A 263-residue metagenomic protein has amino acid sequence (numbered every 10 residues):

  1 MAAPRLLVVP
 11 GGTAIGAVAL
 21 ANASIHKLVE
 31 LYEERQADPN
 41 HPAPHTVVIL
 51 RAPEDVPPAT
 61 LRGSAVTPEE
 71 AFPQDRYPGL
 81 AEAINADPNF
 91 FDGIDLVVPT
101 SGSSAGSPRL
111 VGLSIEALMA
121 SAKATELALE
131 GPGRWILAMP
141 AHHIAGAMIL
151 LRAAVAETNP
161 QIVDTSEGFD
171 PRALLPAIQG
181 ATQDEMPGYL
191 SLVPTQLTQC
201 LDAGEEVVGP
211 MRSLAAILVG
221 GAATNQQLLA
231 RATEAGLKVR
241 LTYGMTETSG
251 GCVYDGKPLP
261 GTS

Functional and structural regions predicted by a protein language model:
A2-D38, P42-P68, M119-M139, F169-M186: Conserved ATP-dependent adenylate/AMP-binding module captured primarily in the ANL superfamily
P10, D202-P258: Gly/Ser/Thr-rich phosphate-binding loop
V56-N89, R109-A120: Conserved AMP-binding/adenylate-forming core of the ANL superfamily
G79-P99, P132-R134: Conserved pre-ATP/AMP-binding loop-to-beta segment of ANL
D92-K123, E130: Conserved AMP-binding A3 loop
T100-S104, W135, L150, L190 (+3 more regions): Conserved S/T- and glycine-rich ATP-binding loop of Class I adenylate-forming
I115-A120, R134-Q199, R240: AMP-binding/adenylate-forming
A154, A177-A181, V207-G209, G256-P260: Short, hinge-like loop/turn segments at secondary-structure boundaries
